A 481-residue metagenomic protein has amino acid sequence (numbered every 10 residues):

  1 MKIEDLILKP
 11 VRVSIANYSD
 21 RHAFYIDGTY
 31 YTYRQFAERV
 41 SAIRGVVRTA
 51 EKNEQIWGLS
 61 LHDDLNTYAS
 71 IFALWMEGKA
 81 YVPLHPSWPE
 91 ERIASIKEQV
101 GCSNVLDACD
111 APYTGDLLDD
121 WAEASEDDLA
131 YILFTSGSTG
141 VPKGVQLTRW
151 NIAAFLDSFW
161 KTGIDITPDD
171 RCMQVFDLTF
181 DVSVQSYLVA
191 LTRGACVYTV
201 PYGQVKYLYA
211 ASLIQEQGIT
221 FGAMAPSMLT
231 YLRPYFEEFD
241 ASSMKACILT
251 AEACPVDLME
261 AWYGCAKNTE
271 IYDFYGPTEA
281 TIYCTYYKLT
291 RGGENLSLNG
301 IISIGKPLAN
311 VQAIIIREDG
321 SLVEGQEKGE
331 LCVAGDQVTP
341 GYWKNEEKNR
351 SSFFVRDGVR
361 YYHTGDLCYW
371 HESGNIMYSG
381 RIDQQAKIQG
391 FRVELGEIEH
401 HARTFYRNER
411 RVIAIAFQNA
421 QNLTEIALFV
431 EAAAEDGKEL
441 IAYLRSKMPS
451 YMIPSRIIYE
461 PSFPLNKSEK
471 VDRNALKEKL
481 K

Functional and structural regions predicted by a protein language model:
L6-L8, R92, V105-A122, I152 (+2 more regions): AMP-dependent adenylate-forming
K9-T32, A130-I132, N375-I376: AMP-dependent adenylate-forming
D20-A50, A94, A111, L147-A153: Conserved AMP-binding/adenylate-forming core of the ANL superfamily
T32-R34, A130-D157: Conserved AMP-binding A3 loop
L61-D64, H85, I166, F176-F180 (+1 more regions): Conserved AMP-binding
L117-F134, I166-C172, L178: Conserved pre-ATP/AMP-binding loop-to-beta segment of ANL
K143-R171, D181-T220: Conserved AMP-binding/adenylation subdomain of ANL enzymes
R193-A195, I219-A223, R233-N299: Gly/Ser/Thr-rich phosphate-binding loop
